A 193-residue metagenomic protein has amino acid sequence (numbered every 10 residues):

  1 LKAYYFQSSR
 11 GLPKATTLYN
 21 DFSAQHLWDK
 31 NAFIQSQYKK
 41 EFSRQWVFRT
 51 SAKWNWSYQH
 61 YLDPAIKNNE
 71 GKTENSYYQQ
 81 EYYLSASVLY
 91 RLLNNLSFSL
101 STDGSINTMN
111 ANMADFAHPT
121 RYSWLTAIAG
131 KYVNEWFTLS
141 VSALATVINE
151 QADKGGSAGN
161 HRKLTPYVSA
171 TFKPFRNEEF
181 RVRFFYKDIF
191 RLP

Functional and structural regions predicted by a protein language model:
K2-R49, W54-Q80: Flexible loop and strand-edge segments within Gram-negative outer membrane beta-barrel domains
A3-Y4, L93-P193: Structural signature of Gram-negative outer-membrane beta-barrels, strongest in the C-terminal barrel of TonB-dependent
T17, D21-S23, N31, Q35-Q37 (+8 more regions): Generic structural signal for short, flexible, solvent-exposed coil/loop and linker residues
Q25-L27, K39-E41, N75-Y77, L89 (+4 more regions): Residues embedded in well-ordered secondary-structure elements
N31-Q37, S51-K53, E81-L89, S123-A129 (+2 more regions): Membrane-embedded beta-strand positions in outer-membrane beta-barrel channels/transporters
S76-T102: Outer membrane beta-barrel translocator domains of Type V secretion systems
